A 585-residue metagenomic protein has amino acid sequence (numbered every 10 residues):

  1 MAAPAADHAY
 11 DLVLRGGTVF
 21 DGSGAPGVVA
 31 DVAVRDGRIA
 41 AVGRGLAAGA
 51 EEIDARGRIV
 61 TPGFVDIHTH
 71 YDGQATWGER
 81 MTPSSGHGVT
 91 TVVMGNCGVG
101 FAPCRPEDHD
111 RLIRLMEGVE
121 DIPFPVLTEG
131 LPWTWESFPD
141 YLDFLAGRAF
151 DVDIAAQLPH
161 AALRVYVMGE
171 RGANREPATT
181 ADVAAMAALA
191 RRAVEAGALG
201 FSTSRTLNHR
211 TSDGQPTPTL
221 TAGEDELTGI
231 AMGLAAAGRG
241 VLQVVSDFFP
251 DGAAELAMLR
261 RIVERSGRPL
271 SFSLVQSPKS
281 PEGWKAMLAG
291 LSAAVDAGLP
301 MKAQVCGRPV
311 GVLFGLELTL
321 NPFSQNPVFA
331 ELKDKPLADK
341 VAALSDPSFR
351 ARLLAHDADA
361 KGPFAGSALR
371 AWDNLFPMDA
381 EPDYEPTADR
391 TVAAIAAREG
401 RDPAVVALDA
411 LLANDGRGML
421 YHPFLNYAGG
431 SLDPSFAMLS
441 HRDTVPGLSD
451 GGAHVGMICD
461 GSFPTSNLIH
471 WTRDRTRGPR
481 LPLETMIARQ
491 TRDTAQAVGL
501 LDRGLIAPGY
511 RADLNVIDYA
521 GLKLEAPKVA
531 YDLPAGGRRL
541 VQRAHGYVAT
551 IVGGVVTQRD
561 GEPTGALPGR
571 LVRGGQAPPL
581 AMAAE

Functional and structural regions predicted by a protein language model:
A3-R15, V19-G63, P527: Histidine-rich, glycine-flanked metal-binding segment
A9-L14, G45-G95, Q576, M582: Replace "His-x-His-based motif
G17, D433-T444, F463, V516-P568: C-terminal cap of metal-dependent C-N hydrolases
G17, G37, G57, H68 (+11 more regions): Divalent metal-coordination and catalytic microenvironments
V19-D31, M419-G429, S435, P482-T485 (+1 more regions): Acidic, glycine-enriched loop/beta-strand segments at the rims of small-molecule binding/catalytic pockets
W77-G200: Divalent-metal coordination cores built from histidine and acidic residues
Y141-L145, D151, Q157-V167, N174-T180 (+5 more regions): Active-site neighborhoods of metal-dependent hydrolases
V405-L411, P482-T491, I506: Short, well-structured alpha-helical segments that form the helix of a local strand-helix-strand
